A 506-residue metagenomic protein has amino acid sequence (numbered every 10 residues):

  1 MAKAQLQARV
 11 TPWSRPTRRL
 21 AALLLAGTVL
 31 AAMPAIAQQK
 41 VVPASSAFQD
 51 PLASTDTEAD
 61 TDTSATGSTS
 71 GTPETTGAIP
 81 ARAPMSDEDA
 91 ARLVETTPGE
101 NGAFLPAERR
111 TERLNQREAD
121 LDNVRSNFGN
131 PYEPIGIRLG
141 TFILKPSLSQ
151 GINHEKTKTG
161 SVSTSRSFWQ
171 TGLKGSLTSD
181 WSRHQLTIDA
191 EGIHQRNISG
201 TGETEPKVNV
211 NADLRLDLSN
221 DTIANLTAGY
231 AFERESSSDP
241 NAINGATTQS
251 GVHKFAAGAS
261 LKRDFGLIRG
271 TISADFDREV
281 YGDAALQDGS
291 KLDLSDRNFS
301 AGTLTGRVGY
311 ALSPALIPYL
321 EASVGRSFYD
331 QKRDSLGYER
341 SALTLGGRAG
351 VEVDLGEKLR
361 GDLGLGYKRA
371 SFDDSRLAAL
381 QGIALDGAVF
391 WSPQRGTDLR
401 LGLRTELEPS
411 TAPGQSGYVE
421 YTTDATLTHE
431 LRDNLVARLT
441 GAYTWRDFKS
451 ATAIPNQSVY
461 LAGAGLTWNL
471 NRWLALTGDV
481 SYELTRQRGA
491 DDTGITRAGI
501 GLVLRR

Functional and structural regions predicted by a protein language model:
A2-R9, W13, M33-K145: N-terminal periplasmic/intermembrane-space "pro-region" immediately following the signal or transit peptide
Q150-K158, R183, G192-R196, Y230-R234 (+8 more regions): Transmembrane beta-strands of outer-membrane beta-barrel pores
T159-S163, R196-G200, N241-T247, A284-S295 (+7 more regions): Extracellular loop and loop/strand-boundary signature of outer-membrane beta-barrel proteins
V162-S167, T201-K207, A246-H253, D293-S300 (+5 more regions): Replace "Gram-negative outer membrane beta-barrel proteins" with "bacterial and organellar outer membrane beta-barrel
W169-G175, P206-A212, H253-A259, S300-G306 (+6 more regions): Hydrophobic, lipid-facing positions within transmembrane beta-strands of outer-membrane proteins
L177-S179, A212, L216, A259-R263 (+10 more regions): Residue-level signature of outer-membrane beta-barrel architecture
R183-T187, N220-A224, L267-T271, A315-P318 (+4 more regions): Repeated loop/turn-to-beta-strand initiation elements of outer-membrane beta-barrel proteins
L466-N469, L474-A475, G494-R506: Outer-membrane beta-barrel "beta-signal"
